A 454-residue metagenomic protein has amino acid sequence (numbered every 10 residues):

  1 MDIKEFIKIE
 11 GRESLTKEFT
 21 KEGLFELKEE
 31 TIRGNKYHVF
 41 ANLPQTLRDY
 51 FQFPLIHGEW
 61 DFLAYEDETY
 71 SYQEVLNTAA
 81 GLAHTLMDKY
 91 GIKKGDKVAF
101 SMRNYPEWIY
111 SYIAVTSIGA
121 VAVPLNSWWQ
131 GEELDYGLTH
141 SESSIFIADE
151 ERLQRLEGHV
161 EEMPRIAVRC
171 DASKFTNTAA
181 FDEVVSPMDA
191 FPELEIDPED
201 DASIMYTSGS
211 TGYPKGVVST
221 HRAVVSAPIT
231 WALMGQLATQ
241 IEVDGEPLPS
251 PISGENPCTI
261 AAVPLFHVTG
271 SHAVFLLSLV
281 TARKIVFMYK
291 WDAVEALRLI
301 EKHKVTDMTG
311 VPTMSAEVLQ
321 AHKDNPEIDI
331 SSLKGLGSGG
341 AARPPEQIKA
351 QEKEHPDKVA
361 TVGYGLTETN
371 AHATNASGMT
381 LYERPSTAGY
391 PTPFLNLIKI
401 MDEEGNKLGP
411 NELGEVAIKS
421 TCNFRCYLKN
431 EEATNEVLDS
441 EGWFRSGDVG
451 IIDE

Functional and structural regions predicted by a protein language model:
G23-R33, R48-S71: AMP-dependent adenylate-forming
V39-L43, E59-K93, A99-Y105, I109-I113 (+1 more regions): Conserved AMP-binding/adenylate-forming core of the ANL superfamily
E59, M188-Y206, Y213, P249-C258: Conserved pre-ATP/AMP-binding loop-to-beta segment of ANL
D67, E151-D201, Y213, V225: ANL superfamily adenylate-forming
S71-Q73, A202-T230, A238: Conserved AMP-binding A3 loop
G209, V280, V305-G310, A321-E383 (+1 more regions): Gly/Ser/Thr-rich phosphate-binding loop
V225-A262, F266-T306, A321: Conserved AMP-binding/adenylation subdomain of ANL enzymes
Y390, K407-N411, A417-E454: Conserved ATP-binding/catalytic segment of the ANL
